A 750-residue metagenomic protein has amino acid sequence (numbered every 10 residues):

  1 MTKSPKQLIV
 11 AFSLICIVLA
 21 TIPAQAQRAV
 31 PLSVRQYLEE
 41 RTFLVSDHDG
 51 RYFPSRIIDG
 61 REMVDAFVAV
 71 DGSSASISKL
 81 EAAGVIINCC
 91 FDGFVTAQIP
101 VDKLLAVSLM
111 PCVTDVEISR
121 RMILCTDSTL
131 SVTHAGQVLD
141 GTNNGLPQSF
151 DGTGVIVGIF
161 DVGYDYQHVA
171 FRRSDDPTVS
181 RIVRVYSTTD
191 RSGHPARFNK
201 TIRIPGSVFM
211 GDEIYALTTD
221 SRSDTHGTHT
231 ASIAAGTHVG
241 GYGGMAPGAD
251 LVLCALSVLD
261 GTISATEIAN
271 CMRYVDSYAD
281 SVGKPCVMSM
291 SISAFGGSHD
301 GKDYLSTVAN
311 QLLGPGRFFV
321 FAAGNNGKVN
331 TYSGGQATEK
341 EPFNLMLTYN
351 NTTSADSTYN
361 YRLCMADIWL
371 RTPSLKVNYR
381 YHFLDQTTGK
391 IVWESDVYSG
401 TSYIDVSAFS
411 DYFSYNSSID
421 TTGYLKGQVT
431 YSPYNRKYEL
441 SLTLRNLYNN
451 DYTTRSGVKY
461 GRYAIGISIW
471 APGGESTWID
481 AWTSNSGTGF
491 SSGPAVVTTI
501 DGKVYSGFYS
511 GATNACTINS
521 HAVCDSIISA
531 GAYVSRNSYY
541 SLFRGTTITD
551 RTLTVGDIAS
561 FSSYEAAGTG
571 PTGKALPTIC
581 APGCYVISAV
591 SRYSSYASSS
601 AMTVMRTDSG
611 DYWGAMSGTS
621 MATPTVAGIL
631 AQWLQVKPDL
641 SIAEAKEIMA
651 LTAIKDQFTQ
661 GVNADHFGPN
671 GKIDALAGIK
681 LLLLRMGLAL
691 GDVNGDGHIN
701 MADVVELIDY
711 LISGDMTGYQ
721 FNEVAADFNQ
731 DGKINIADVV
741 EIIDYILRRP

Functional and structural regions predicted by a protein language model:
I22-Q148, I156, S174, L259-D260 (+1 more regions): Autoinhibitory N-terminal propeptides
A26-Q27, T142-T266, G283, V287 (+9 more regions): Subtilisin-like serine protease catalytic core
V34-I58, K103, L124-T178, G211-D224 (+4 more regions): N-terminal domain-start motif of subtilase-like serine proteases
P54-I57, P285-A294, S298-G301, L312 (+5 more regions): C-terminal subdomain of the subtilisin-like protease fold in secreted/lumenal serine endopeptidases
Y164-T228, G244, V282, K390-T499 (+3 more regions): Active-site core segment of subtilase-fold serine proteases
A231-A234, V239, V252-V258, D276-C286 (+2 more regions): Hydrolase catalytic cores
A255, M272-D300, A322-A323, G466-P472 (+1 more regions): Short acidic, glycine-rich surface-loop motifs adjacent to enzyme active sites
K655-G668, L683-P750: Cellulosome-associated attachment modules in secreted, modular CAZymes
